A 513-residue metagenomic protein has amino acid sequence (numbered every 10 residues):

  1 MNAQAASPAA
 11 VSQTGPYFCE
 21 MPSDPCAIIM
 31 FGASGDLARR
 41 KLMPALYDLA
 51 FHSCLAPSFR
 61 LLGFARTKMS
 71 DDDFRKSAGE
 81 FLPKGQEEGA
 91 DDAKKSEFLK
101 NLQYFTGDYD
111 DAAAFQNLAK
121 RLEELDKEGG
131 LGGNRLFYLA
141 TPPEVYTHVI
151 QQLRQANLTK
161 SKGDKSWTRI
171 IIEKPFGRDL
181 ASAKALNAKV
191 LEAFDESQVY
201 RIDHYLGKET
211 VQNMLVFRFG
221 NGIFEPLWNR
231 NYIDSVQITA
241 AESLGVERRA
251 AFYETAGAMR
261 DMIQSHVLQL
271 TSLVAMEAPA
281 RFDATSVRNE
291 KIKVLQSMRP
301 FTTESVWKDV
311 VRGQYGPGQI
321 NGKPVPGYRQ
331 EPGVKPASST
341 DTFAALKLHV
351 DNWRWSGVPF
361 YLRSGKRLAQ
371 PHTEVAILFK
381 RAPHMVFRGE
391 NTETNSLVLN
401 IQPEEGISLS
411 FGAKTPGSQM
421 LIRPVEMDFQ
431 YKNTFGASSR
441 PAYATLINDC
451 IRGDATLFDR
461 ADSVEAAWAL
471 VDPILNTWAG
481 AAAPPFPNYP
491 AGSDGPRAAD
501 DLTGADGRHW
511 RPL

Functional and structural regions predicted by a protein language model:
M1-I172, F176-L513: Secretory/organelle targeting and membrane-embedding segments
